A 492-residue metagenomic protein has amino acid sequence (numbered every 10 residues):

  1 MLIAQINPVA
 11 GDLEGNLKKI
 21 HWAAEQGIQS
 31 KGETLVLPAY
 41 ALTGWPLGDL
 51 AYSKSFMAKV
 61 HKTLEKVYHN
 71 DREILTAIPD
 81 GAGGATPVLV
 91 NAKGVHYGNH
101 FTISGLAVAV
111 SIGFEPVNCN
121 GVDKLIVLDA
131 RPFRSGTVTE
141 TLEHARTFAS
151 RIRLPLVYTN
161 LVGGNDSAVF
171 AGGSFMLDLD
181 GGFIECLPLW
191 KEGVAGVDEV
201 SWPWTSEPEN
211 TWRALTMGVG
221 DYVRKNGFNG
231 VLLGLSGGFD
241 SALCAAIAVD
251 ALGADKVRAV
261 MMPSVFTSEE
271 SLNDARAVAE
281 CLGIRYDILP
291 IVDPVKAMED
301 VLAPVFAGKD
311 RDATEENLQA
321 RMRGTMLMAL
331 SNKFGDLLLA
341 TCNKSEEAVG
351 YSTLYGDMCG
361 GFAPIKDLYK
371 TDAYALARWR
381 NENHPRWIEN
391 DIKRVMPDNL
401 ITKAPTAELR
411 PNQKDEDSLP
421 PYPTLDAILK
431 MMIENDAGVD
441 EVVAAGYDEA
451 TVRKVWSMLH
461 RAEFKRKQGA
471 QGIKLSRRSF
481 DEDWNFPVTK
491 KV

Functional and structural regions predicted by a protein language model:
M1-G234, I247-A254, M261, C281 (+1 more regions): Enzyme catalytic cores with a strong preference for nitrogen-chemistry domains
A51, R153, L179, W202-S236 (+1 more regions): ATP/NTP-dependent adenylation/nucleotidyl-transfer catalytic domains that generate, transfer, or process NMP-activated
